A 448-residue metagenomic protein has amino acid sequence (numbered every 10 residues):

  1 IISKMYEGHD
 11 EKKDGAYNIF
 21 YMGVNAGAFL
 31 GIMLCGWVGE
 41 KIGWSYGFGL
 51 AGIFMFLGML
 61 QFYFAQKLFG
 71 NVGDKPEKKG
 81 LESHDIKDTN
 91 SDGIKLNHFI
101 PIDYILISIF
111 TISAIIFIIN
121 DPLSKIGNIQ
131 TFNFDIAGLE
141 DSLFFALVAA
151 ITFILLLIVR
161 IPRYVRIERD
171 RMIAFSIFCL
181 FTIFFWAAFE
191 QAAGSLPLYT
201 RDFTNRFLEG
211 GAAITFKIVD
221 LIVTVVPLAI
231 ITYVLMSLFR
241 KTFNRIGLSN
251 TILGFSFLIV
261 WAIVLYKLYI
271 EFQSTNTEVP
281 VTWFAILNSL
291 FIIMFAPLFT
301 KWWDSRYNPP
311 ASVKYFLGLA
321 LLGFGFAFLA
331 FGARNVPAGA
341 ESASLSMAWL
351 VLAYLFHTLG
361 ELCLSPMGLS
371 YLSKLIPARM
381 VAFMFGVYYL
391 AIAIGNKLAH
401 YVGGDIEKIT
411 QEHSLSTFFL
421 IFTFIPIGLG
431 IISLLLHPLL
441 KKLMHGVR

Functional and structural regions predicted by a protein language model:
I1-E7, A193, L362-P377: Intracellular juxtamembrane helix-capping segments at the cytosolic ends of symmetry-related transmembrane helices
H9-I19, G23, P310, K314-L317 (+5 more regions): Cytoplasmic loop-to-transmembrane helix junctions
K12-E40, G47-F62, S108, K217-V223 (+2 more regions): Glycine-rich segments within core transmembrane alpha-helices of 12-TM secondary carriers
W37-I53, D121-L143, P310-L317, S342-L345 (+1 more regions): A membrane-interface helix-boundary motif in multi-pass transporters
G39-F272, F299, S305-Y307, L439-R448: Intracellular loop-helix junctions on the cytosolic face of multi-pass helical membrane proteins
F54-F64, L321-G332, L398, G428-L435: Transmembrane-helix signature of multi-pass solute transporters
C179, G339-C363: Hydrophobic core of transmembrane alpha-helices in multi-pass small-molecule transporters, especially MFS/SLC-type
W261-E271, A320-S342: C-terminal ends and interior cores of transmembrane alpha-helices in multi-pass membrane transporters/permeases
